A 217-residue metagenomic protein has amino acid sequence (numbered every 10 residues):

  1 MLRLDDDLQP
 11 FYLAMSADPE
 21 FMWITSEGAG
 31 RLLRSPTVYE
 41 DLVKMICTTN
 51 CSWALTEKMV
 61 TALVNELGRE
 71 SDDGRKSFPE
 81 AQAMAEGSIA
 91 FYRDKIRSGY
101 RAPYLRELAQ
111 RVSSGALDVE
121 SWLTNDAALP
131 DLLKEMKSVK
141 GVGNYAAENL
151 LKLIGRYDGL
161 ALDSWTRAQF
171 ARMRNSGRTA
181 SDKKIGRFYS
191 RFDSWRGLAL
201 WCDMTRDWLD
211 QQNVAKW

Functional and structural regions predicted by a protein language model:
M1-W217: HhH-family (HhH-GPD) DNA N-glycosylase catalytic core used in base-excision repair
